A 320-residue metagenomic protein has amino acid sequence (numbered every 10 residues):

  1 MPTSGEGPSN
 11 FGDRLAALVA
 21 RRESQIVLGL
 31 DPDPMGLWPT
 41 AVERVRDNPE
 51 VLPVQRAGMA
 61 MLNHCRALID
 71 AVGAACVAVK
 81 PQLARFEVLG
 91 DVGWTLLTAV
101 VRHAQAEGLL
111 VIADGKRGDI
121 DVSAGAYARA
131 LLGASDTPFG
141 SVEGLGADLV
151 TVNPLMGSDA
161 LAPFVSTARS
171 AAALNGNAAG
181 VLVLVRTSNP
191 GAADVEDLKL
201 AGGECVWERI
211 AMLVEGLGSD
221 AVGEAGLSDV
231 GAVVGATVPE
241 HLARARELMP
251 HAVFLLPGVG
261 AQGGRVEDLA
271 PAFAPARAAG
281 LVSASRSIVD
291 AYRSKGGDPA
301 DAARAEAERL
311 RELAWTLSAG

Functional and structural regions predicted by a protein language model:
P2-P81, F86-A99, H103-G108, I112 (+2 more regions): Conserved N-terminal beta1-alpha1 strand-loop-helix module at the mouth
V19-A20, I69-A75, V101-A106, V165-G176 (+2 more regions): Acidic (Asp/Glu)-rich catalytic clusters
R22-I26, A74-V77, E107-L109, L145-D148 (+4 more regions): Short, well-ordered coil/turn segments that N-cap beta-strands
L28, V79, D114, V150 (+2 more regions): Conserved, mostly hydrophobic/aromatic
P32-G36, L83-E87, R117-D119, P154-M156 (+4 more regions): Active-site-proximal loop/turn and secondary-structure-junction residues that shape catalytic pockets, frequently
D33, D119-G231: Conserved anion-binding
L62, A232, A236-S283, S287 (+1 more regions): A C-terminal functional module that forms or caps the active site or interfaces directly with catalytic machinery
V88-H103, I120-A126, M156-A171, T237-A245 (+1 more regions): Active-site-adjacent beta->alpha loops and helix N-cap segments on the catalytic face of soluble alpha/beta enzymes
